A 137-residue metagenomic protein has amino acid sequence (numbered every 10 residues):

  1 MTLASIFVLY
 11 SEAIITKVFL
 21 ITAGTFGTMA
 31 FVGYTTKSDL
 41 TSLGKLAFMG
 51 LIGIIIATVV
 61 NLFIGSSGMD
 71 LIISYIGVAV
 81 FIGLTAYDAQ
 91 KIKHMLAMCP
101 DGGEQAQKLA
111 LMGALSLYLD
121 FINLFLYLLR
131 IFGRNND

Functional and structural regions predicted by a protein language model:
M1-D137: A hydrophobic alpha-helical transmembrane-helix feature that marks the membrane cores and membrane-interface segments
